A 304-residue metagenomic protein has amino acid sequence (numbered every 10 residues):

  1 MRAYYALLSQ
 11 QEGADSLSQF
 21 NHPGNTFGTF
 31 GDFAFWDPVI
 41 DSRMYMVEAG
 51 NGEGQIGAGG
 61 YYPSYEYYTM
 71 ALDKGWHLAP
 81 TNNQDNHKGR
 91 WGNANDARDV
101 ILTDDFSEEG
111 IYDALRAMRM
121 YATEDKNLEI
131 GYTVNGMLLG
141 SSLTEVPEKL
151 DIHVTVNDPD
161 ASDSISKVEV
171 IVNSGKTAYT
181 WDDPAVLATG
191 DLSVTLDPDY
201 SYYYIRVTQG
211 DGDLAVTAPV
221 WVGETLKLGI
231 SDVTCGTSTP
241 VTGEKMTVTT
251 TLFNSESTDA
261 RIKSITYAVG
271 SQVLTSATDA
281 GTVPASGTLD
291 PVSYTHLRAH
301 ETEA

Functional and structural regions predicted by a protein language model:
M1-E224: Extended, charged catalytic domains and RNA/DNA-binding interfaces, predominantly in divalent-metal-using enzymes
I130, K227-V233: Proline-enriched interdomain boundary motifs that mark the N-terminal boundary and often initiate the first structured
D163-S166, V241, S257-I262: Short acidic/proline- and small/hydrophobic-mixed sequence motifs that coincide with surface turns and coil-to-beta
G243-T249: Short, solvent-exposed loop/turn segments enriched in Ser/Thr/Gly
L252-E256: Asparagine-centered strand-capping/turn motif at beta-strand->loop junctions
A260-Q272: Short acidic, flexible loop segments centered on an aromatic residue
L274-Y294: Intrinsically disordered, low-complexity Pro/Gly/Ser/Thr-rich segments with frequent PxxP/GP/PP motifs and embedded
T295-T302: Conserved small/polar residues in nucleotide/adenosyl-binding loops
